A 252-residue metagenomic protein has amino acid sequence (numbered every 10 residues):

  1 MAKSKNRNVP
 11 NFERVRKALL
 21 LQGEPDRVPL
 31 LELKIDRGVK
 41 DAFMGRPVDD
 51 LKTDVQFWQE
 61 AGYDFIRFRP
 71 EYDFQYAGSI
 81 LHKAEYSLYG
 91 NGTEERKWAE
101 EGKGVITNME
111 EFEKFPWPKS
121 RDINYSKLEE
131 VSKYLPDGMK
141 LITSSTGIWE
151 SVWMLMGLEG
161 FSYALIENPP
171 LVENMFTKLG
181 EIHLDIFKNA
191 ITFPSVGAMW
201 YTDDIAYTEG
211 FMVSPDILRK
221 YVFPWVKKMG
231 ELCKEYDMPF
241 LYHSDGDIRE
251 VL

Functional and structural regions predicted by a protein language model:
M1-T53, N91-W98, M109-L252: Active-site loop segments of alpha/beta catalytic cores
L31-G38, F65-F74: Ligand-binding clamshell of periplasmic/extracellular solute-binding protein-like
F43-V48, G78-Y86: Glycine-rich loop at the start of a catalytic domain that most often binds anionic cofactors/ligands
L51-Y72, T192-F193: Catalytic domains of carbohydrate-active enzymes, especially glycoside hydrolases
R67, Y86-N91: N-acyltransferase acceptor-side catalytic subdomain
F68-S79, T146-W149: Short, glycine/charge-rich beta-strand/loop segments that flank catalytic centers and engage negatively charged groups
G104-T107: Amphipathic alpha-helical hairpins
